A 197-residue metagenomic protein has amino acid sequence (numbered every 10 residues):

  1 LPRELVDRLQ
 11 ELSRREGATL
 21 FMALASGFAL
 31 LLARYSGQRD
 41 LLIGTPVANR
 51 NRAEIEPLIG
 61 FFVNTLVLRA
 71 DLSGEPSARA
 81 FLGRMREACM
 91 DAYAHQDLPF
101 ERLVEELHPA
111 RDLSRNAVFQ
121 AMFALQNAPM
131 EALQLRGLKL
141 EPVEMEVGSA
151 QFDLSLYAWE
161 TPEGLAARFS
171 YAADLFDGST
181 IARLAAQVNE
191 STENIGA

Functional and structural regions predicted by a protein language model:
L1-A182, E193: Adenylate-forming
L184-Q187: Short conserved active-site loop signatures built around small residues
